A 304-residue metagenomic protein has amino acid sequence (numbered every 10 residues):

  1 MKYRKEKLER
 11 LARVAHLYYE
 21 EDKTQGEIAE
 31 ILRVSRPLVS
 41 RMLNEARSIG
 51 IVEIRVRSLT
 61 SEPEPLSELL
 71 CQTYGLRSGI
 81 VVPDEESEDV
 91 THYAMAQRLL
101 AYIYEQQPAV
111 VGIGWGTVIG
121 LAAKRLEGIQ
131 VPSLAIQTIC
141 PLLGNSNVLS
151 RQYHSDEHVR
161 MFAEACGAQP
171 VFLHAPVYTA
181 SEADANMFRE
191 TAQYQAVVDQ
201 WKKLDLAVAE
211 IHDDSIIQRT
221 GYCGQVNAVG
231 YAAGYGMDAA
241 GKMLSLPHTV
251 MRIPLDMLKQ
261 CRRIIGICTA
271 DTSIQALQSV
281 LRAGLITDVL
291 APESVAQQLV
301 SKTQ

Functional and structural regions predicted by a protein language model:
K2-A15, E20-R33, L38-N44, G50-R57 (+1 more regions): Conserved phosphate- and dinucleotide-binding cores of soluble alpha/beta proteins, encompassing both enzyme active
K2-K5, R41-G112, A123-A135, N147-H154: HTH-adjacent hinge/linker in prokaryotic transcriptional regulators
G26, A94-V111, T117-I119, K202-R219: N-terminal glycine-rich phosphate/adenylate-binding segment common to multiple enzyme folds
G79-I80, C140, V171: General small-molecule cofactor/ligand-binding pocket signal
P83, G112-V118, T269, E293: Glycine-rich beta-strand-to-loop/alpha-helix junction loops that act as flexible
Q106-V110, L134-I136, L204, C261 (+1 more regions): A general structural motif
V118-P132, I217-A228: Short Gly/Thr/Asp-enriched flexible loops that form oxyanion-binding sites at enzyme active sites
T138-N145: Catalytic or ion-translocation cores adjacent to nucleophile or general acid/base/metal-coordination motifs in diverse
